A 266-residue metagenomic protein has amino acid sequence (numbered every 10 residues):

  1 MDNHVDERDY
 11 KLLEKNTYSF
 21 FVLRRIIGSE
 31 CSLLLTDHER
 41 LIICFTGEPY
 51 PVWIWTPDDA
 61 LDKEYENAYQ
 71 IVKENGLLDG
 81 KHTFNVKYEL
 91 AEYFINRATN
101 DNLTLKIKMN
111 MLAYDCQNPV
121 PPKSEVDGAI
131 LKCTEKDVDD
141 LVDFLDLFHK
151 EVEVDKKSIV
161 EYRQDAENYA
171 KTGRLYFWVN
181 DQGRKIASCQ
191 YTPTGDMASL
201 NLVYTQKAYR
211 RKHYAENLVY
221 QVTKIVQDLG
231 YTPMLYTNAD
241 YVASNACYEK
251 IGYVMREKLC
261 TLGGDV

Functional and structural regions predicted by a protein language model:
M1-F20, V120-D155: Short amphipathic alpha-helix that is part of the acyltransferase structural core
M1-L77, K87-Y93: N-terminal charged segments
E14-L33, V154-Y176: Active-site rim helix/loop that mediates acceptor-substrate recognition in acyltransferases
E39-L41, Q182-A187, A243: Glycine-rich acetyl-CoA-binding "A-motif" of GNAT/NAT acetyltransferases
P57-D127, L262: Acyl-donor-binding surface of acyltransferase catalytic domains
D62-E74, T205, R211-Q227, N245-A246 (+1 more regions): Conserved acetyl-CoA-binding loop-helix of GNAT-fold acetyltransferases
N85-A91, M234-E249, T261-V266: Conserved beta-strand-loop-alpha-helix junction that forms the acyl-donor binding cleft
K157-Y204: A conserved beta-strand-loop-helix scaffold within acyl/acetyltransferase catalytic domains
